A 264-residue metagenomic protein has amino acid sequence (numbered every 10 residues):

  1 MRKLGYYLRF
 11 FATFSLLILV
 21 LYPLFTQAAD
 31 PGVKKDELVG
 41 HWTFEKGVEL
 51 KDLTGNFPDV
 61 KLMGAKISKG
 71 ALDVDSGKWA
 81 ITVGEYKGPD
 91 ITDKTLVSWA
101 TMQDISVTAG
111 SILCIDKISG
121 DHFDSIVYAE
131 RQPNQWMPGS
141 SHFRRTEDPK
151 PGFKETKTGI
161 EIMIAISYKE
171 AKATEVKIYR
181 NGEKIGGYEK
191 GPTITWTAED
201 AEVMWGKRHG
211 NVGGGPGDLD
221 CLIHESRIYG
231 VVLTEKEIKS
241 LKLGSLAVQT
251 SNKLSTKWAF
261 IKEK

Functional and structural regions predicted by a protein language model:
M1-F10: N-terminal secretory signal peptides that target proteins for export/translocation
R2, L17-G77, I238-K264: Extracytoplasmic low-complexity segments
G32-T54, D75-P138, E170-E175, W196 (+3 more regions): Extracellular glycan-recognition modules
V83-K87, K150-E155, G191-T193: Beta-strand-rich interaction surfaces with strong enrichment in secreted/lumenal proteins
S98, G159-E170, I178: Short tryptophan-centered beta-strand motifs in secreted/extracellular beta-sheet-rich domains of glycan-recognition
Q132-N134, Y188-L222: Flexible glycan-contacting loops in extracellular carbohydrate-active proteins
W136-I166, G213: Short, aromatic/His-centered strand-loop micro-motif at the edge of beta-sheets
